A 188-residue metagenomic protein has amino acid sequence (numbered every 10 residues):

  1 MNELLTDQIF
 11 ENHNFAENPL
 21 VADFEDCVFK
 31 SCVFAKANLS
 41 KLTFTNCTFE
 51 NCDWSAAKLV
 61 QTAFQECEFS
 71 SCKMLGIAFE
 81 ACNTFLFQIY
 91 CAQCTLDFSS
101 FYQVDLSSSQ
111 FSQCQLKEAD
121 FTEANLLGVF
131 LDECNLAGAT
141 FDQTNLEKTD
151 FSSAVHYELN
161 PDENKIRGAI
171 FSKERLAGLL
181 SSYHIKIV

Functional and structural regions predicted by a protein language model:
M1-V188: Tandem repeat scaffolds
